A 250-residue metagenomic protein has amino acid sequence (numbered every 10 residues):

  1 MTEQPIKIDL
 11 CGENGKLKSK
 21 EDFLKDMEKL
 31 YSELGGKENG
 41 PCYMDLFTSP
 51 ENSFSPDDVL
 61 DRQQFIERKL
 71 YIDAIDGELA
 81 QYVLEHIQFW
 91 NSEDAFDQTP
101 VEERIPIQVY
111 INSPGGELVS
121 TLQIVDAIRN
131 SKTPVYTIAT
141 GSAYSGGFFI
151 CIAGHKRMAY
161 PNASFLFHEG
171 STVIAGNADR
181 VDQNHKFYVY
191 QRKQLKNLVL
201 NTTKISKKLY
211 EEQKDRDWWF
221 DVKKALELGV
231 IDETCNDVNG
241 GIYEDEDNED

Functional and structural regions predicted by a protein language model:
M1-D250: Terminal-region recognition feature
